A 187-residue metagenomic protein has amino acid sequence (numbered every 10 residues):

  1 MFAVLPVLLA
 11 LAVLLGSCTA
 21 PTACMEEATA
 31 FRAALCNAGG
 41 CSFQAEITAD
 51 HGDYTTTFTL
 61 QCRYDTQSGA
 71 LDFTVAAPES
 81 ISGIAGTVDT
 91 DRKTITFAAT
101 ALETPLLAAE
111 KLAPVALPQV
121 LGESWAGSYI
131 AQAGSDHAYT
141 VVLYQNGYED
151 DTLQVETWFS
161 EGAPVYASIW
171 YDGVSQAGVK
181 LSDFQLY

Functional and structural regions predicted by a protein language model:
M1-G16: Sec-dependent bacterial lipoprotein signal peptides
G16-Q67, S80: N-terminal leader/targeting segments and the immediate start of mature chains
A33-L35, L60-T66, G86-V88, A126-G134 (+1 more regions): Short, exposed beta-strand/loop patches in secreted or surface proteins that constitute
C36, I47, I95-D150: Flexible, processing/modification-adjacent segments and terminal tails in exported/periplasmic/extracellular proteins
S42-A45, T57, V88-T90, A167-D172 (+1 more regions): Extended beta-sheet lipid-handling architectures
A45-D53, V75-A77, F97-A101, L143-G147 (+1 more regions): Short acidic, glycine-rich loop/turn motifs
Q61, D65-Q119, V174-A177: An acidic-aromatic
D72-T74, G127-Y187: Gly/Pro-enriched, hydrophobic low-complexity segments that function as extracytoplasmic propeptides/linkers
